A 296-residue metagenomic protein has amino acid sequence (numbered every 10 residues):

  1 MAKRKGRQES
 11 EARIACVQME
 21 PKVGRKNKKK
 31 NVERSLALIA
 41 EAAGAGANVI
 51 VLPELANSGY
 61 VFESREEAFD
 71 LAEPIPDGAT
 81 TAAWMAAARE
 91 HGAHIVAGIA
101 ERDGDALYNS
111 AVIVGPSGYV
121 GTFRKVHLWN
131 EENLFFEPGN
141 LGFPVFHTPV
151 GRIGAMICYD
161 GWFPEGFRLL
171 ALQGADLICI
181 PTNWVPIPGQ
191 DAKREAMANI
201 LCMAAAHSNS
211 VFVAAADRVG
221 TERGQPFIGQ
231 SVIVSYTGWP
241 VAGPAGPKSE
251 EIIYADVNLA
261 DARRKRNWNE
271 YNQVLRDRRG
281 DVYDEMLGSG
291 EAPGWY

Functional and structural regions predicted by a protein language model:
M1-V49, C179: N-terminal active-site segment of His-dependent metallophosphoesterases
Q18-E20, P53, R124, D217 (+1 more regions): Residue-level recognition of beta-strand->loop/alpha-helix junctions
K28-V120, W184-A204, S208-V211: Cys-nucleophile CN-hydrolase/nitrilase-fold catalytic domain and related Cys-dependent amidase chemistry that acts on
S58, R65, V112, F123-W129 (+2 more regions): Short beta->alpha transition motifs characteristic of CBS
E73-P76, R102-A204, R264, W268-Q273: Active-site catalytic loop in hydrolytic enzyme cores
G78-H94, W162-E251: CN hydrolase (nitrilase-like) catalytic-core segments centered on the catalytic cysteine and neighboring Lys/Glu
A97-I99, S110-I113, P144, S231-I233 (+1 more regions): Short beta-strand scaffold segments in enzyme catalytic cores
D217-Y296: C-terminal beta-strand edge segments of enzyme domains
